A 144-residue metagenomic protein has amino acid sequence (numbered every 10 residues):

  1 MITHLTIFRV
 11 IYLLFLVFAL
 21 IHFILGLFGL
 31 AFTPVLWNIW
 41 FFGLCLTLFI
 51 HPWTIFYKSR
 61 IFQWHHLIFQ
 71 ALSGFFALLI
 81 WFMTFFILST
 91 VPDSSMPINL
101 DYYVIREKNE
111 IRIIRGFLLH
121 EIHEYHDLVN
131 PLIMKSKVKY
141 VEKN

Functional and structural regions predicted by a protein language model:
M1-F15, H65: Cytosolic juxtamembrane helix and N-cap/initiation of the first transmembrane helix
I2, M96-D101, R106-K108, R112-N144: Extracytosolic and intramembrane catalytic regions of membrane-associated proteins in envelope/secretory systems
I2-T3, A31, F56-F69: Membrane-interface helix-boundary motifs at transmembrane edges
H4, H22, H51, H65-H66 (+1 more regions): Histidine (H) residue identity feature
H4, W37-N38, C45, A71 (+1 more regions): N-terminal leader/targeting signatures
R9-K58: Membrane-embedded alpha-helical segments of integral membrane proteins
F23-G26, L30-N38, M83-P92, M96-L100: Surface-exposed, beta-sheet-biased, low-hydrophobicity segments with strongly acidic/polar composition
F62-V91: Internal/C-terminal transmembrane anchor helices
